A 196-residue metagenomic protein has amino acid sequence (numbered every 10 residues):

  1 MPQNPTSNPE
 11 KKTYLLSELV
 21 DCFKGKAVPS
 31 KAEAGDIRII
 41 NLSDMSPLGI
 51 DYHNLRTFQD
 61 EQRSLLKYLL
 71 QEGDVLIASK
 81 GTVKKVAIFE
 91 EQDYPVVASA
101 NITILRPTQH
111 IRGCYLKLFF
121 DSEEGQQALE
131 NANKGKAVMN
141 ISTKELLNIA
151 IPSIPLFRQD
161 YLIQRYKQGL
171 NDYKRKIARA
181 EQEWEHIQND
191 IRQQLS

Functional and structural regions predicted by a protein language model:
M1-A27, N148, S153-S196: Non-catalytic DNA-recognition/assembly elements of restriction-modification systems
T13-P29, D44-E72: Sequence-specific dsDNA recognition surfaces
K31-I37, R56, Y68-L70, I88-A100: Short, surface-exposed loop/turn microsegments at beta-strand edges and helix-strand junctions
S64-L65, Q92, K136: A structural connector/turn signal
D74-I77: Generic structural signal for buried aliphatic residues
S79-L118: A short beta-sheet element
V96-N101, G135-D160, N189: A short glycine-rich beta-alpha junction/loop motif
G113-G135: Glycine- and charge-enriched low-complexity intrinsically disordered segments
